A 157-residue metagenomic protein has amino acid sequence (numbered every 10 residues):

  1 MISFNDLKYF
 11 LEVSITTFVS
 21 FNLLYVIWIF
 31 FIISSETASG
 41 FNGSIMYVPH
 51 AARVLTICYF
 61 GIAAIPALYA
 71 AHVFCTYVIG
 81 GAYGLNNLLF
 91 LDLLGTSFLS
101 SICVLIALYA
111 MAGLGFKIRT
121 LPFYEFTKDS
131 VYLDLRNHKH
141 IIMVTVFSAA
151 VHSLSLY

Functional and structural regions predicted by a protein language model:
I2-S39, R53-I62, A67-Y157: Short helix-perturbing small/polar motifs within transmembrane alpha-helices
S44-A52: Hydrophobic alpha-helical segments embedded in the membrane of multi-pass proteins
